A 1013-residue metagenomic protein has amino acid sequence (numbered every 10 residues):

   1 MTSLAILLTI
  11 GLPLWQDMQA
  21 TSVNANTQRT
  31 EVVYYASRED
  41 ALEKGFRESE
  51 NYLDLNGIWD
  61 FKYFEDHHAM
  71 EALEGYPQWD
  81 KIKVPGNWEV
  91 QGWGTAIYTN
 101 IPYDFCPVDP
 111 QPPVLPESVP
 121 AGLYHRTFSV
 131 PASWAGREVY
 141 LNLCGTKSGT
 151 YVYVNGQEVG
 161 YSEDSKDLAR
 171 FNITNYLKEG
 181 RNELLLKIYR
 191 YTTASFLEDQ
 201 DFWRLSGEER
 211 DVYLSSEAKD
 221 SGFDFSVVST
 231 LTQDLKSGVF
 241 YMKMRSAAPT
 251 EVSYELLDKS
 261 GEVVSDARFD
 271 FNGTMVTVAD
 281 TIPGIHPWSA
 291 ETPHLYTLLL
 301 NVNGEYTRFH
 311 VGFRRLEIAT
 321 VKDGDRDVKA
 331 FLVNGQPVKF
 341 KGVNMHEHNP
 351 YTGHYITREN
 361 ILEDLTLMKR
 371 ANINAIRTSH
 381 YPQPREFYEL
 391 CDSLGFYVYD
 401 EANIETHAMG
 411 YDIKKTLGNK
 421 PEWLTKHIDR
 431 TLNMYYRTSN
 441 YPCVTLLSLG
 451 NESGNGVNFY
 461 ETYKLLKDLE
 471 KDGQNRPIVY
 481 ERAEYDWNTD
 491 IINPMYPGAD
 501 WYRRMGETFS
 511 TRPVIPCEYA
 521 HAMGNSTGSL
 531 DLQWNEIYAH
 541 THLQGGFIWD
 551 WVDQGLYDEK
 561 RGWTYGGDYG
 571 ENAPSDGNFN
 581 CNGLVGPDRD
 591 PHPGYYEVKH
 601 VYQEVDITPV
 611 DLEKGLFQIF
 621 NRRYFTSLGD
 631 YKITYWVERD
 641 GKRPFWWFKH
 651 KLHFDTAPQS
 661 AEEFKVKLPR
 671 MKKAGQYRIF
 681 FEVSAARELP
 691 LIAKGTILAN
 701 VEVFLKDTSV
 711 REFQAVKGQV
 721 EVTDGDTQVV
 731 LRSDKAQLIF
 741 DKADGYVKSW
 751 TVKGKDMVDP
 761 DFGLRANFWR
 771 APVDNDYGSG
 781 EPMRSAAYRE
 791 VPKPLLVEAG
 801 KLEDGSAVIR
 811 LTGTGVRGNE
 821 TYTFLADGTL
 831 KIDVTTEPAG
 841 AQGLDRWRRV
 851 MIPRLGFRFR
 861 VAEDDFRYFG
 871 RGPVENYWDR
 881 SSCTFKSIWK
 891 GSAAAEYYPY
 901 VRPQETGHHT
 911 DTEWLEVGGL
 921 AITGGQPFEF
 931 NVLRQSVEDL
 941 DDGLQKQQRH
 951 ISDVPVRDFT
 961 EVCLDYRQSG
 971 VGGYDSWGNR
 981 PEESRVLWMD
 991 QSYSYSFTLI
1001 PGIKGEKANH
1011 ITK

Functional and structural regions predicted by a protein language model:
W15-V33, L42-G45, V159-G160, E179 (+7 more regions): Glycine/proline-rich low-complexity spacer/linker segments in large multi-domain proteins
T21-R47, V84, Q91-W93, I101-P107 (+6 more regions): Extended substrate-binding grooves/exosites of carbohydrate-active enzymes
G45-F46, K62-F64, N87, T95 (+4 more regions): Accessory beta-strand-rich segments of carbohydrate-active enzymes
I97-T99, G145, R190, S289 (+3 more regions): Beta-strand/loop-rich accessory regions of lumenal/periplasmic or secreted enzymes, predominantly carbohydrate-active
K178-R181, K243-K322, K673-E721: Extended acidic/polar, glycine-enriched regions that form or flank non-catalytic beta-rich accessory modules
Q200-S221, R561-D630, T634-P644, F654 (+4 more regions): Catalytic cores of secreted or luminal carbohydrate-active enzymes
S246-E251, Y624-Y631, Q842-M851: A short beta-turn/strand-edge loop motif at beta-sheet boundaries
R268-P283, G641-A674: Intrinsically disordered, low-complexity Pro/Gly/Ser/Thr-rich segments with frequent PxxP/GP/PP motifs and embedded
